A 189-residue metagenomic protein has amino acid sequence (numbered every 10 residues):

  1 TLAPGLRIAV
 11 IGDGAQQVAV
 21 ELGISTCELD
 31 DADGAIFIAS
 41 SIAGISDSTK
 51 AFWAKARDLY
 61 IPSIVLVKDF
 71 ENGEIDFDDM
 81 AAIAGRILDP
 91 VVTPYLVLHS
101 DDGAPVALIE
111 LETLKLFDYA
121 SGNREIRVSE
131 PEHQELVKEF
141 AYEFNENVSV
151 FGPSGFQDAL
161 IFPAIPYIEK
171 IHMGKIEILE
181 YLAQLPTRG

Functional and structural regions predicted by a protein language model:
T1-G189: Structural and coupling elements of P-loop NTPases
